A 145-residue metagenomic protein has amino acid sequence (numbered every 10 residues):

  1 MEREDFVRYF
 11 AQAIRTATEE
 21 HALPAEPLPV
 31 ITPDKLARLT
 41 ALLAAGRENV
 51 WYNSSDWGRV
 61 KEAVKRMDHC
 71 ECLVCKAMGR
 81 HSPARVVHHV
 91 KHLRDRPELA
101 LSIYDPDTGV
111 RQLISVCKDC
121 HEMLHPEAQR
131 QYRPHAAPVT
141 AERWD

Functional and structural regions predicted by a protein language model:
M1-R59, K76-H81, Y132-D145: A boundary/linker detector
E19, V87, D119, M123 (+1 more regions): Intrinsically disordered, low-complexity peptide-like regions
V30, W51-Y52, V64-M67, L93-D95: A short linear-motif detector with a strong N-terminal bias
D56-K91, C117-D119: Short cysteine-rich loop/turn motifs with clustered Cys
G79-R80, V110-A137: Short Cys/His-centered divalent metal-binding micro-motifs
L93-L113: Short linker/helix segments within small regulatory modules
